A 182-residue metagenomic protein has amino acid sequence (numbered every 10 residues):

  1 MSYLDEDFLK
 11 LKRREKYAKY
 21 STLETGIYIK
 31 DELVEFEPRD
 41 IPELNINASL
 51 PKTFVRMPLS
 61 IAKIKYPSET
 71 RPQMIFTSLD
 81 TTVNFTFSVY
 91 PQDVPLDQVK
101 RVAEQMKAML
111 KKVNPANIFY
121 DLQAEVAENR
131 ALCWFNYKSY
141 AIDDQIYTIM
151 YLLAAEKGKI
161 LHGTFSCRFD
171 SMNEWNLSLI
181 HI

Functional and structural regions predicted by a protein language model:
M1-N84, P91-K100, E104-A127, A141-Q145 (+1 more regions): N-terminal targeting sequences that direct proteins away from the cytosol to non-cytosolic compartments
C133-I142: Short beta-strand segments that buttress and anchor functional surface loops
T148-A154: Hydrophobic/aromatic beta-strand elements that line small-molecule binding cavities or substrate pockets in beta-rich
